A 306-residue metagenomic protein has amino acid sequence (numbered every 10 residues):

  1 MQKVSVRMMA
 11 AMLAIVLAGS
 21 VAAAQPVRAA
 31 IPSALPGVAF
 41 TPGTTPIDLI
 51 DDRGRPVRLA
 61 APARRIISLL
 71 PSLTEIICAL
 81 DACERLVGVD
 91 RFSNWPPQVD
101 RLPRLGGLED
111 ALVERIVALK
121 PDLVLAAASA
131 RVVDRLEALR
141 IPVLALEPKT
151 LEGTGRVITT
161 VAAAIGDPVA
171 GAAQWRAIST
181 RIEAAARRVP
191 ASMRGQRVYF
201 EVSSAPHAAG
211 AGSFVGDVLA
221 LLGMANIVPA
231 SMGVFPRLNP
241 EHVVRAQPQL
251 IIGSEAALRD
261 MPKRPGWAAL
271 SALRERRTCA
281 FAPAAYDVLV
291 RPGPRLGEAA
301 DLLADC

Functional and structural regions predicted by a protein language model:
Q2-S5, L13-S72, D167-Y199, D305-C306: Bacterial Sec-exported substrate-binding components of ABC uptake systems
P46, I50, R64-L119, L123-S129 (+1 more regions): A short, structured surface patch at a secondary-structure boundary
P56, L123, R131-H207, V228-A230 (+1 more regions): Extracytoplasmic substrate-binding proteins
P62, L69-I76, A82, L112 (+11 more regions): Stable alpha-helical elements in mature extracytoplasmic
L70, A128-S129, V202-S204, S231 (+3 more regions): Short secondary-structure boundary segments
F92-W95, A209-F235: Alpha-helical, coiled-coil/dimerization segments enriched in small aliphatic residues
V113-P121, A138-L139, R237-Q247: Short helices/loops that flank or line small-molecule/ion binding pockets
A130-A138, L250-L270: A ligand-binding cleft/hinge motif common to bilobed small-molecule-binding domains
